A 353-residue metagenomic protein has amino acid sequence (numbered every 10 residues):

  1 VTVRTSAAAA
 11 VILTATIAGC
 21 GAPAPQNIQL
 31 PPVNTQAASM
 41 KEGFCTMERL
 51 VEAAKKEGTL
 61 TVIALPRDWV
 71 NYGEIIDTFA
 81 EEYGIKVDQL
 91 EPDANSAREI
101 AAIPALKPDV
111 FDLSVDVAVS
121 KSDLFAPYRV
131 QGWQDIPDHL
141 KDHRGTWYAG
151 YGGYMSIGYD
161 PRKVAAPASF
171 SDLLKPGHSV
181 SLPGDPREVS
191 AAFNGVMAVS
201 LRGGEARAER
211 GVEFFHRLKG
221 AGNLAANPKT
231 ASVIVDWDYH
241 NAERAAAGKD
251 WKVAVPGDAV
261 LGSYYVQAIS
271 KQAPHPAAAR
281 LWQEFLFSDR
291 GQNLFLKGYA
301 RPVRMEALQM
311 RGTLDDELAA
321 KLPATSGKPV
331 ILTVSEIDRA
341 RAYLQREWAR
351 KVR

Functional and structural regions predicted by a protein language model:
A15-G19: C-terminal motif of bacterial Sec signal peptides marking the signal peptidase cleavage site
C20-Q29: Bacterial lipoprotein signal-peptidase II cleavage site
T35-Q36, K328-R353: Conserved C-terminal helix/tail region of periplasmic/extracytoplasmic solute-binding proteins
F44-K55, L65-K86: Short, polar/charged alpha-helical segment
T61-D77, D88-A231: Extracytoplasmic ligand-binding site segments that recognize negatively charged/polar headgroups
D116-S122, A231-K252: A ligand-binding cleft/hinge motif common to bilobed small-molecule-binding domains
D135-H139, G152-M155, V212-L218, A247-P276 (+1 more regions): Periplasmic-binding protein-like
L261, Y265, S270-I331: Mature extracytoplasmic/periplasmic domains
